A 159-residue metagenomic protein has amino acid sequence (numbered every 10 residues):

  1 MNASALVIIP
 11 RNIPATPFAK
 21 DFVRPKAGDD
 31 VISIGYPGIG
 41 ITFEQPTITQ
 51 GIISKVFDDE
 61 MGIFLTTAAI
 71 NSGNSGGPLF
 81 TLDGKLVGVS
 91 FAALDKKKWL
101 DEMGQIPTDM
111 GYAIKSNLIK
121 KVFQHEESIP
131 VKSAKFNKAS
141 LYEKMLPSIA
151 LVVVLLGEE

Functional and structural regions predicted by a protein language model:
M1-F43, E60-F64, I119-K120, H125-K135 (+1 more regions): Conserved active-site neighborhood of the chymotrypsin/trypsin-like protease fold
M1-S4, K26, I48-I53, D59-I63 (+4 more regions): Extracytoplasmic
I13-T16, P37-G38, L86-E159: C-terminal cap/linker of serine protease catalytic domains
D30, Q50, T67, G76 (+1 more regions): Conserved beta-strand residues within beta-sheet cores
F43-P46, G77, L100-D101: Short, well-ordered secondary-structure micro-motifs
K55-V56, T81: A residue-level detector for short acidic-glycine micro-motifs
A69-S90: Catalytic nucleophile loop of clan PA
